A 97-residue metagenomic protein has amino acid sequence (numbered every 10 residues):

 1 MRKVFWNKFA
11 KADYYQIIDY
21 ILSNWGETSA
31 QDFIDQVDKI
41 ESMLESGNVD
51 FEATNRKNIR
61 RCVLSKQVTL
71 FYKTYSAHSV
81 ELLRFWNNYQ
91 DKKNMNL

Functional and structural regions predicted by a protein language model:
R2-N58: Basic, Lys/Arg-enriched alpha-helical interface segments
I21-S23, C62-L64, V68, N96: Proteins with a high burden of low-complexity, intrinsically disordered sequence enriched in S/T/G/P/A and R, requiring
S46-S79: Basic/aromatic recognition patch in beta-strand/loop cores that engages polyanionic ligands
V68-T69, K73-L97: Enriched for short, Lys/Arg-rich terminal
